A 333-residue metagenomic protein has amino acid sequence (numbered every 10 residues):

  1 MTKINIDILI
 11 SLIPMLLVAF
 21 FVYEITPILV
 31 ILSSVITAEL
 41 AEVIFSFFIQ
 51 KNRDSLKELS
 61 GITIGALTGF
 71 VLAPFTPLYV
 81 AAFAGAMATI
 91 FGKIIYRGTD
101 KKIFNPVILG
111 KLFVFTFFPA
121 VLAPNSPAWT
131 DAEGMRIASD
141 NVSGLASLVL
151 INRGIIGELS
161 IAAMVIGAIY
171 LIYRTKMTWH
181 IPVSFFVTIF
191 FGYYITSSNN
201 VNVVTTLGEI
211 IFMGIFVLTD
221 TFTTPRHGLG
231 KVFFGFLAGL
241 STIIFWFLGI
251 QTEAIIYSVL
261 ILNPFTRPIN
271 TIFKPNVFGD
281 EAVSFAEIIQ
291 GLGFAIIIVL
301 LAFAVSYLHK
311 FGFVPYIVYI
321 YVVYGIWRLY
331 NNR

Functional and structural regions predicted by a protein language model:
M1-F47, L308-I317: N-terminal signal-anchor module of multipass membrane proteins
D7-P14, V30-E42, S60-G65, G69 (+16 more regions): Alpha-helical transmembrane segments in multi-pass membrane proteins
E24-T37, F75-A86, S147-I161, S198-I211: Structural signature of hydrophobic alpha-helical transmembrane segments
L40-N52, T89-D100, I166-K176, I215-P225 (+2 more regions): C-terminal ends of transmembrane helices
R53-I64, V80-A84, K101-K111, W179-V187 (+3 more regions): Cytoplasmic-side transmembrane-helix entry/capping segments in multi-pass membrane proteins
K101-I166: Long hydrophobic alpha-helical segments that form multi-pass transmembrane helix bundles in integral membrane proteins
I172-F273: Alpha-helical transmembrane segments
E281-R333: Transmembrane alpha-helices
